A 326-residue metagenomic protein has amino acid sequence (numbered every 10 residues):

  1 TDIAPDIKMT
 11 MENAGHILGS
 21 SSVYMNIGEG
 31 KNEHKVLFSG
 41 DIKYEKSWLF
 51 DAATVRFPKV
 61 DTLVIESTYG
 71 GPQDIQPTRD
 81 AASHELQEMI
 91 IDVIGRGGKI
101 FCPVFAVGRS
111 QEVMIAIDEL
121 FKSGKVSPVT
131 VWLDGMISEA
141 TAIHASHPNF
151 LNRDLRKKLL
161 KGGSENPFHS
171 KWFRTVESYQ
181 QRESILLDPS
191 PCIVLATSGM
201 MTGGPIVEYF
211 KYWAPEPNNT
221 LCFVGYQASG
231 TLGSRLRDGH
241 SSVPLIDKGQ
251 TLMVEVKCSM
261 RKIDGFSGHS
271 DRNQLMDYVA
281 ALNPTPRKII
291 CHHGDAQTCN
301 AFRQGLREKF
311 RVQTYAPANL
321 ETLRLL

Functional and structural regions predicted by a protein language model:
T1-E112, A116-K125, T130: His/Asp/Glu-rich metal-coordinating catalytic cores of metallo-dependent phosphodiesterases/hydrolases acting on
M11-G15, L37-I42, V64-T68, P103-F105 (+7 more regions): Active-site neighborhood of phospho(di)ester-bond hydrolases with catalytic His/Asp-centered motifs
N26-G28, A53-F57, A81, A116-S123 (+5 more regions): Short, solvent-exposed amphipathic alpha-helical segments in soluble enzyme and RNA/protein-processing domains
W48-T68, N149-K157, Q227-E255: Short, compositionally biased "basic patch" segments
L86-L232, D247, H292: Hard-cation-handling environments
I246-V279: Generic long, charged, amphipathic alpha-helical segments
L275-R307: C-terminal structured "cap/appendage" subdomains that terminate the fold
R311-L323: Conserved phosphate-binding/catalytic loops in two-lobed NTP-binding clefts
